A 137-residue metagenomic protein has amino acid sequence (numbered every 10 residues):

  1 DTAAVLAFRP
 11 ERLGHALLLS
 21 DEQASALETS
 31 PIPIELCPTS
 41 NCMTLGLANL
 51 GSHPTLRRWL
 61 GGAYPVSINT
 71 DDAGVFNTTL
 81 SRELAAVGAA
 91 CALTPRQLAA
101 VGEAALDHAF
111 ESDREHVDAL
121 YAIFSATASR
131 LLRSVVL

Functional and structural regions predicted by a protein language model:
D1, D21-A26, N41-L45, G74-N77: Flexible loop/turn segments at secondary-structure boundaries
D1-R9, L19-I32, L50-P65, L93-T94: Histidine/acidic residue-rich metal-binding segments in metalloenzymes
E11-S20, M43: Catalytic beta/alpha-barrel core
L13, I34, D71, S112: Conserved, mostly hydrophobic/aromatic
T39-L45, S67-T70, A85-A90: Short beta-alpha connecting loops at secondary-structure transitions that line or flank enzyme active sites
Y64-T79: Short acidic/histidine-rich active-site segments
L80-A92, Y121: C-terminal helical cap(s) of enzyme catalytic domains, especially alpha/beta-barrels
A92-L137: Mid-to-C-terminal alpha-helical segments outside catalytic/metal-binding sites
